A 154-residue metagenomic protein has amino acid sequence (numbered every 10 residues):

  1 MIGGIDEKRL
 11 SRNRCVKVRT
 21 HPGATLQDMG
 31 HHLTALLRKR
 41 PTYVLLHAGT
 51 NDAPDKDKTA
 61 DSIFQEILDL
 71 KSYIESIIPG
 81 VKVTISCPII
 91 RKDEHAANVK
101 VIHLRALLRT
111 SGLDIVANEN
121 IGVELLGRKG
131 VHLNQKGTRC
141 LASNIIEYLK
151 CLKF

Functional and structural regions predicted by a protein language model:
M1-E7: Catalytic nucleophile-elbow at a beta strand-turn-alpha helix junction centered on a G-D-S/GDSL motif, marking
K8-K17, G23-F154: Alpha-helical cap/lid subdomain in secreted, periplasmic, or secretory-pathway luminal O-acyl-processing enzymes
